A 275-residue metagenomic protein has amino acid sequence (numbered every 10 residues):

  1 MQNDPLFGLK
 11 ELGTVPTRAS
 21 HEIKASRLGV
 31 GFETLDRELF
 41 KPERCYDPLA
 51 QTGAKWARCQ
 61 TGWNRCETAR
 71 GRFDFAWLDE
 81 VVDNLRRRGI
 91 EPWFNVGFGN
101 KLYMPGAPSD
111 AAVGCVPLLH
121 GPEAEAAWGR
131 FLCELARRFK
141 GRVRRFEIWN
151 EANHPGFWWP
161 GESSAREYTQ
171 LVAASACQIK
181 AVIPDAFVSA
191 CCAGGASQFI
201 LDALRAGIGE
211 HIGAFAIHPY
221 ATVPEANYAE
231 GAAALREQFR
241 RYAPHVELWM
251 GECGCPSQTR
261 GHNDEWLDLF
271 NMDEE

Functional and structural regions predicted by a protein language model:
Q2-E134, K140, E147, N153: N-terminal substrate-binding region of glycoside hydrolase catalytic domains
L39, A69, F75, G106-Q238 (+1 more regions): Active-site cleft segment of glycoside hydrolase catalytic domains centered on the general acid/base Glu
R88-I90, P184-A186, A243-E247: A short helix->loop->beta-strand "cap" motif at the edges of active sites that frequently abuts
N95, A193, C253: Short strand-turn motif at the edge of the Rossmann-like AdoMet-binding core
L248-E252: Active-site neighborhood of phospho(di)ester-bond hydrolases with catalytic His/Asp-centered motifs
